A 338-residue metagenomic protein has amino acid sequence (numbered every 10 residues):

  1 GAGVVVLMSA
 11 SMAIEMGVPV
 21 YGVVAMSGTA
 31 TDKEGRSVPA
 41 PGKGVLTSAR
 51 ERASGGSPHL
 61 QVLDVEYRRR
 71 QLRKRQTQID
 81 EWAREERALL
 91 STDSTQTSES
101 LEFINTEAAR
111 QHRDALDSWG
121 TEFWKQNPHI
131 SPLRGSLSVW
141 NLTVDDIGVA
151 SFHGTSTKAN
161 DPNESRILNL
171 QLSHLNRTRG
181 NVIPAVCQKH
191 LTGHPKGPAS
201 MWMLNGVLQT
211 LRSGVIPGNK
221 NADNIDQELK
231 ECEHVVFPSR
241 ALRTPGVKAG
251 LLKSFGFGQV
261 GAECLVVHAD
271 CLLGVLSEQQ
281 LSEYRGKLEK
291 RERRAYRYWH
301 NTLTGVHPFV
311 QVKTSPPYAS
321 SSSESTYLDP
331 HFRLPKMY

Functional and structural regions predicted by a protein language model:
G1, E15, T106-A109, I167-W202: Conserved catalytic cysteine-centered active-site region of acyl-thioester-dependent Claisen-condensing enzymes
G1-S136, W140, V149, V267-L328 (+1 more regions): Condensing-enzyme catalytic core mediating Claisen C-C bond formation in acyl metabolism
G1-V18, H194-N219, K230-S239, C264-V267: Active-site-proximal alpha-helical scaffold in enzymes
V6, V24, I147, F152-H153 (+2 more regions): Conserved small-residue
I14-M16, T143, R177, S239-G246 (+1 more regions): Solvent-exposed alpha-helices and their adjacent loops that cap or buttress functional pockets in soluble metabolic
Y21, V149, N219, G250-L252: Short glycine-aspartate micro-motif
G28-S48, W124-S131, T155-L170, P198-W202 (+2 more regions): Active-site-adjacent elements of ketosynthase-type condensing enzymes
D117-E122, G148-K158, C187-P195: A short beta-alpha structural unit
